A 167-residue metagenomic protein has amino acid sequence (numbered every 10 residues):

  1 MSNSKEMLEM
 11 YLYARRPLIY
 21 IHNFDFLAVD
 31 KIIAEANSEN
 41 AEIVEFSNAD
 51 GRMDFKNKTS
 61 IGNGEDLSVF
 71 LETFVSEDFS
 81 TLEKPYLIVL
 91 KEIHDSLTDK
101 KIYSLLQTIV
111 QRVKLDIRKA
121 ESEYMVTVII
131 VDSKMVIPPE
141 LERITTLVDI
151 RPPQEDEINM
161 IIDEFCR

Functional and structural regions predicted by a protein language model:
M1-R167: ATP/nucleotide-binding catalytic cores
